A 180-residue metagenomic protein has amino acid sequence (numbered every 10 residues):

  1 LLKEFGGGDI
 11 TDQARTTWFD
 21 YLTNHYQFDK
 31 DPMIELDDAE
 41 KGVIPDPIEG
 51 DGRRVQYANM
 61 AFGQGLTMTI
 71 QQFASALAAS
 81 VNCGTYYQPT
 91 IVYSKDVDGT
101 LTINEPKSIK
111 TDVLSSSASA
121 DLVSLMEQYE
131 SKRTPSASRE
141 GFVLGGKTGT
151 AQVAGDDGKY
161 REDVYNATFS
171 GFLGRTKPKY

Functional and structural regions predicted by a protein language model:
L1-Y180: Beta-lactam-recognizing serine transpeptidase/beta-lactamase-like catalytic domain environment
